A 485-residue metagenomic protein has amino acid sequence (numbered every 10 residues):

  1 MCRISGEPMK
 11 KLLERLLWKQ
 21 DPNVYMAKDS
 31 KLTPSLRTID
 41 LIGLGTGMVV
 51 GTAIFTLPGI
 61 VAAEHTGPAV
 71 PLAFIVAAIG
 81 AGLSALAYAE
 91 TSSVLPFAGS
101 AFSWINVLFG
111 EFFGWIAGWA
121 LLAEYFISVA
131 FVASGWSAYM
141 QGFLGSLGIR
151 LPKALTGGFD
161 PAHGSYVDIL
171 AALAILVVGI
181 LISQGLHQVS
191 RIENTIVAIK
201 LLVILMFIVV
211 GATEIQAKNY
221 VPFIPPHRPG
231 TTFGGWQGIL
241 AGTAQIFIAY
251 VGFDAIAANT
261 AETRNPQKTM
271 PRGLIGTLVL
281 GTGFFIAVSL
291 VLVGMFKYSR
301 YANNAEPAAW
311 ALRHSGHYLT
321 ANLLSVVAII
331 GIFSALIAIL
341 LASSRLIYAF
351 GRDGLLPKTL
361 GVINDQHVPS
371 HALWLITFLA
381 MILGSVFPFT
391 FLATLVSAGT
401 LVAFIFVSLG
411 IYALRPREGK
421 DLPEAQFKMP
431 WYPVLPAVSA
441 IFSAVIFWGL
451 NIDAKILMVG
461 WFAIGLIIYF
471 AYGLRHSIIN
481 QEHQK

Functional and structural regions predicted by a protein language model:
C2-G59, A63-P68, I75, A81-L86 (+6 more regions): Membrane-interface "cap" regions at the ends of multi-pass membrane proteins
Y25-L32, P71, G148-A171, T195-V326: Helix-loop-helix junctions that connect adjacent transmembrane segments in multi-pass membrane transporters
S35-G45, G110-A123, L170-A174, T231-I246 (+4 more regions): Select transmembrane alpha-helical segments in multipass membrane proteins
T38, Y166-A172, R264-F285, A302 (+3 more regions): Loop-to-transmembrane helix boundary motifs in multi-pass membrane proteins
I60-A63, L72-A73, G82-I175, I180 (+3 more regions): Hydrophobic transmembrane alpha-helices that form the core helical bundles of multi-pass secondary transporters
S137, Y166-A217, L274-T277, A393-F406 (+1 more regions): Membrane-interface loop-to-helix entry segments
G142, V203-F207, I347, V396-A425 (+1 more regions): Hydrophobic alpha-helical segments of multi-pass membrane transport proteins
H163-V167, T359-S370, F404-K455, R475-Q484: C-terminal membrane-solvent junction of multi-pass transporters and transport-like membrane proteins
